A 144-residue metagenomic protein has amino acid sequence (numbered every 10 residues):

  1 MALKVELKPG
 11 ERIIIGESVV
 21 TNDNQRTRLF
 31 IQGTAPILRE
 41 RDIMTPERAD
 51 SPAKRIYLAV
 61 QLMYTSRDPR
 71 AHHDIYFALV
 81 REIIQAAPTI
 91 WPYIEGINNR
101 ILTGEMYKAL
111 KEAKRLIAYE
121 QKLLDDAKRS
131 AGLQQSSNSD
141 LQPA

Functional and structural regions predicted by a protein language model:
M1-A144: Terminal leader/tail segments of proteins
